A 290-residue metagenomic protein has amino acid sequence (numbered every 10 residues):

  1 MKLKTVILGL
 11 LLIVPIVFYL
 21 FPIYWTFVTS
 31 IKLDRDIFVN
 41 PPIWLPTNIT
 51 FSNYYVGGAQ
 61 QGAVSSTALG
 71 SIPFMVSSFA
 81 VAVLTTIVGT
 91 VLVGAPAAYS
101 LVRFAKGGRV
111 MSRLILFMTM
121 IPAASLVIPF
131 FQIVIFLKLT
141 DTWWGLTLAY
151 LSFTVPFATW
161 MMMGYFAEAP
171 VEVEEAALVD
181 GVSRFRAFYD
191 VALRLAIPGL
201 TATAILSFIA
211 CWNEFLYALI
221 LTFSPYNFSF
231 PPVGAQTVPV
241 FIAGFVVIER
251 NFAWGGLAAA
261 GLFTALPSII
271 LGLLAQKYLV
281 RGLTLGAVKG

Functional and structural regions predicted by a protein language model:
K4-G290: A structural signal for multi-pass alpha-helical bundles of membrane permease subunits that mediate small-molecule
